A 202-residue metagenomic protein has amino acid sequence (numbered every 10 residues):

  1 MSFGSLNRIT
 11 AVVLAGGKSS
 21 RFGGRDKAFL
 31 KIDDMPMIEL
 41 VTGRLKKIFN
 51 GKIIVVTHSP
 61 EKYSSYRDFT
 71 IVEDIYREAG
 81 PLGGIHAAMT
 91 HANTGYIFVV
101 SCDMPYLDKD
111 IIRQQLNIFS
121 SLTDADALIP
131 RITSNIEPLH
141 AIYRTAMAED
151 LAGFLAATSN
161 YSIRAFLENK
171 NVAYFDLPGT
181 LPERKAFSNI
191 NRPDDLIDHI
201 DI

Functional and structural regions predicted by a protein language model:
S2-N160, E168-R184, D201: Nucleotide and nucleotide-moiety/phosphate-recognizing core
A186-I202: Short, basic/aromatic-enriched C-terminal tail that caps enzymatic domains
